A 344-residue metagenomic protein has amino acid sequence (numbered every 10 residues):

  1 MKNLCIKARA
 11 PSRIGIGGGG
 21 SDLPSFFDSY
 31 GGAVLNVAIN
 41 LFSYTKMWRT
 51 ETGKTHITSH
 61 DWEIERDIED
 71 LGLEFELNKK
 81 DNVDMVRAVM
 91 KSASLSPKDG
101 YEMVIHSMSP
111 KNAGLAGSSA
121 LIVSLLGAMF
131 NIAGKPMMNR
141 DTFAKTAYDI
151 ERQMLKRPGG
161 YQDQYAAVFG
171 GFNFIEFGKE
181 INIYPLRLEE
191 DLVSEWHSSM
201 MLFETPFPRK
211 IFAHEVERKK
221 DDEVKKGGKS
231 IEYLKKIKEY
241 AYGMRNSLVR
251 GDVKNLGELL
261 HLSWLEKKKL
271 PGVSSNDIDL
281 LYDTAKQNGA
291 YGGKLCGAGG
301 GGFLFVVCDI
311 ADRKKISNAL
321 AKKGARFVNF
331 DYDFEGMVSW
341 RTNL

Functional and structural regions predicted by a protein language model:
M1-G17, S21-D28, V34-P97, I132-A133 (+4 more regions): C-terminal nucleotide
S92, V104-H106: Hydrophobic alpha-helical hairpins/lids featuring a short glycine-rich hinge
G100-E102: Residues at or immediately flanking beta-strands
S109-A113, Y291: Short pre-catalytic strand/loop immediately N-terminal to key active-site residues, enriched for Gly-Thr
N112-L115, K268-L270: A generic structural signal for short coil/turn motifs at secondary-structure boundaries
G114-P136, V168: DPxDG-like acidic metal-binding loop motif
G301: Glycine-rich active-site/cofactor-binding loop and its immediate structural neighborhood
